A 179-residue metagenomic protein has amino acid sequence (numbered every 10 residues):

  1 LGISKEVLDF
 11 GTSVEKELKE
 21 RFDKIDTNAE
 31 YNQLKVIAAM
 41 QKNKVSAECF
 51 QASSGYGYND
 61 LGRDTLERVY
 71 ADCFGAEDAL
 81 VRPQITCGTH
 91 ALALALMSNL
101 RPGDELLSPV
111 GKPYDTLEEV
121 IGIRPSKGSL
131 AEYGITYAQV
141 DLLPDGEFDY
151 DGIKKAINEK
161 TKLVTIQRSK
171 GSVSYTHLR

Functional and structural regions predicted by a protein language model:
L1-S4: Intrinsically disordered, low-structural-confidence terminal and linker regions
V14-A76: Glycine-rich phosphate-binding segment of PLP-dependent enzymes
F50-Q51, V164-K170: Short beta-strands and strand-loop turn motifs
A79-E105, P109, P113-R124: Conserved beta-loop-alpha segment that forms the PLP phosphate-binding cup at the N-terminus of a helix
P109-K155, Q167-R168: Gly/Ser-rich phosphate-binding catalytic loop and adjacent alpha/beta segment that cradle a phosphoryl group at enzyme
N158-K162: Short acidic/histidine-rich motifs immediately flanking catalytic phosphotransfer sites in two-component signaling
T176-H177: Conserved small/polar residues in nucleotide/adenosyl-binding loops
